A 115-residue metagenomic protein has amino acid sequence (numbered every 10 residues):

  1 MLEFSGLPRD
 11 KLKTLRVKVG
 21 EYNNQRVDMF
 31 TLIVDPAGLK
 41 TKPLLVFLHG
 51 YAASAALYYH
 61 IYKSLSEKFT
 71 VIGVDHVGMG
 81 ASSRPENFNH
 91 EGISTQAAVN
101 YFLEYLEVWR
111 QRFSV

Functional and structural regions predicted by a protein language model:
M1-P8: N-terminal targeting or regulatory segments adjacent to alpha/beta-hydrolase or S9 domains
F4, V46-H49, Q96: Short linear motifs at secondary-structure transitions and domain/linker junctions
R9-T14, K40-T41: Short secondary-structure junctions
K13-P36: A short loop-to-beta-strand scaffold at the N-terminal edge of the catalytic core in hydrolase folds
F30-F88: Conserved HGGG/HGGXW glycine-rich cap/lid loop of the alpha/beta-hydrolase fold
D35-L39, M79-V115: Active-site loop/oxyanion-hole signature of alpha/beta-hydrolase fold enzymes
